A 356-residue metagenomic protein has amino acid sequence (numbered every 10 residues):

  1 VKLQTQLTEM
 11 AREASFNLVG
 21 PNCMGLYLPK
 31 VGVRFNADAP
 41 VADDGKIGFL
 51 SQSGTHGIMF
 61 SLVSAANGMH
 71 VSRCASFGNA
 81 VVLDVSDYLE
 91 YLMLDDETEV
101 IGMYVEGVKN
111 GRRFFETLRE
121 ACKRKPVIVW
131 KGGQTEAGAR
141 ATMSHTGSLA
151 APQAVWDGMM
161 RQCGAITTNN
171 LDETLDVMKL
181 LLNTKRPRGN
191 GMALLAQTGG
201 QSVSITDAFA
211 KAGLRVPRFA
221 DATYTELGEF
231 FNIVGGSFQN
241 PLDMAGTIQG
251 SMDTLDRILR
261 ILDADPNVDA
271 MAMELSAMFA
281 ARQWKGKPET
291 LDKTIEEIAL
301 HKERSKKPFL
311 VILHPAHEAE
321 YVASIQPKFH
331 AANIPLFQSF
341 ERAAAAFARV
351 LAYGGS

Functional and structural regions predicted by a protein language model:
V1-S356: Catalytic-core regions of core metabolic enzymes, especially those transforming organic acids/acyl-group intermediates
